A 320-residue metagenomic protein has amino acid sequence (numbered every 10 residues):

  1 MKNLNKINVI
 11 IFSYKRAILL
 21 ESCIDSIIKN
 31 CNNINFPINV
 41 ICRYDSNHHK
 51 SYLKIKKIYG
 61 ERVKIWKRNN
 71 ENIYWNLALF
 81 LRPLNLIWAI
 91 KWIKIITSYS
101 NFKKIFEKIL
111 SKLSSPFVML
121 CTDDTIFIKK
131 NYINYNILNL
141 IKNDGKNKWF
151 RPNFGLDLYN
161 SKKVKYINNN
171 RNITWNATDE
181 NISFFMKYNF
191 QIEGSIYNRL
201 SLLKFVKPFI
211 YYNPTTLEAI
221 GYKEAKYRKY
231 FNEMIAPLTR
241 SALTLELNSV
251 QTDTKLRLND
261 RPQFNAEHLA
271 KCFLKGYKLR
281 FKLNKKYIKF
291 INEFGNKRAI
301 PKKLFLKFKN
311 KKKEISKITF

Functional and structural regions predicted by a protein language model:
N5-I11, I27, P37-I41: Hydrophobic targeting segments
R16-C31: Short, well-formed alpha-helical segments that are part of the catalytic scaffolds of diverse glycosyltransferases
R43-F117: Active-site-proximal specificity loops/subdomain of glycosyltransferases
S115, N189-K207: Conserved nucleotide-sugar donor-binding and metal-coordinating catalytic region shared by glycosyltransferases
S115-I126: Short beta-strand-to-loop acidic/aromatic patch adjacent to the donor-nucleotide binding site
K129-L158: Conserved donor-nucleotide/metal-binding helix-loop-beta segment in metal-dependent transferases, i.e., the alpha-helix
I167-K187: Short, flexible, basic/aromatic active-site loop/helix in glycosyltransferases
L200, K204-F320: C-terminal catalytic/acceptor-binding lobe
